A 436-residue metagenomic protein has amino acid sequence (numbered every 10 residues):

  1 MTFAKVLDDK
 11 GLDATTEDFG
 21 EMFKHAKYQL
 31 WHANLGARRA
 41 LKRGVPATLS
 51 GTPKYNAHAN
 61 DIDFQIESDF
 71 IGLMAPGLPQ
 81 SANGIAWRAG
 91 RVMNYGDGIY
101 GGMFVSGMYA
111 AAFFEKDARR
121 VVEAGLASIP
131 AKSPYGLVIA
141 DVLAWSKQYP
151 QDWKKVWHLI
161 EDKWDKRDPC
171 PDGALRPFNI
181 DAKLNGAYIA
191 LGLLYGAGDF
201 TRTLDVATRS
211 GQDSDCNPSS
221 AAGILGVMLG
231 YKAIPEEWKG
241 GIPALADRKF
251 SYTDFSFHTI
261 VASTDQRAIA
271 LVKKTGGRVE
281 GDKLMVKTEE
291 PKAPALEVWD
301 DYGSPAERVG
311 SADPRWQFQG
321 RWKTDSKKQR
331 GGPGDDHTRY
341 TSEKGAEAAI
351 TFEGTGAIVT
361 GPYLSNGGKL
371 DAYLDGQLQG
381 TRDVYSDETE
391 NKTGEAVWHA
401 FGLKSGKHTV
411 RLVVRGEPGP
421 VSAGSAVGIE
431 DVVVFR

Functional and structural regions predicted by a protein language model:
M1-A14: Aromatic-rich carbohydrate-recognition surfaces in CAZymes
G11-I62: Extracytoplasmic mature domains of secreted/periplasmic and thylakoid-lumen proteins
T15, A37, I62-Q65, A82 (+5 more regions): Stable alpha-helical elements in mature extracytoplasmic
E21-H32, A89-Y100, G125-V138, R209-S219 (+1 more regions): Short, mixed-charge aromatic SLiMs
A37, L41-A59, F70-P79, W87-M93 (+1 more regions): Accessory "access/gating" subregions that flank catalytic or transport cores
N94-D97, V105-S106, A110, Y188-L271: Catalytic phosphate/nucleotide-handling subdomain of diverse soluble enzymes
H258-V309, W316: C-terminal domain-closing interface element
K292-R436: Glycan-recognition surfaces in beta-rich domains, encompassing non-catalytic CBMs and lectin-like receptor-binding
